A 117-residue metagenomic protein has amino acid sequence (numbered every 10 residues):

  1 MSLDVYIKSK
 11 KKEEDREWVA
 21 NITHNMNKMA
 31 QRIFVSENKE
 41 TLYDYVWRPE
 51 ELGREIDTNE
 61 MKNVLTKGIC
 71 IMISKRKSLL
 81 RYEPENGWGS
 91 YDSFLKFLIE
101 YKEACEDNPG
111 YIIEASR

Functional and structural regions predicted by a protein language model:
M1-R117: Acidic (Asp/Glu-rich) sequence patches and key acidic residues that form negatively charged surfaces used
